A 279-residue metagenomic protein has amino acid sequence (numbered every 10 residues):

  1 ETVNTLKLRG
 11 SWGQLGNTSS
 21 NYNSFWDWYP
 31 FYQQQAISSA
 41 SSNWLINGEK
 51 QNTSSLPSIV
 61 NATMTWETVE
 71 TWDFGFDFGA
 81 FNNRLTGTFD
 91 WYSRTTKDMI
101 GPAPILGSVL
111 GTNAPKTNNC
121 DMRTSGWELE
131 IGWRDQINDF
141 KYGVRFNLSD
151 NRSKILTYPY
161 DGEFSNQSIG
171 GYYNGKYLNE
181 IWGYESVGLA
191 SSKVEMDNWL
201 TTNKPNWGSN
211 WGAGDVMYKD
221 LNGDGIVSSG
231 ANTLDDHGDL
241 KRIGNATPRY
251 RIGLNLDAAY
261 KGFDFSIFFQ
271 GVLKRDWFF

Functional and structural regions predicted by a protein language model:
E1, G10, F74-F78, F89 (+3 more regions): Residues on the lipid-exposed face of transmembrane beta-strands in outer-membrane beta-barrel proteins
T2-E67, T86, D90-M122, P159: Solvent-exposed loop/turn elements at secondary-structure boundaries
W12-G16, W91-K97, W133-D135, L148-K154 (+2 more regions): Transmembrane beta-strands of outer-membrane beta-barrel pores
S19-S20, W182, S266-F268, R275-W277: Short helix/loop capping segments that flank catalytic or ligand/cofactor-binding pockets
N23-Y29, T117-C120, Q136-G244, W277: Conserved small-residue
S39-T86, P115-I137, G175-L189, N245-Y250: Outer-membrane beta-barrel signature, preferentially recognizing the C-terminal barrel domain of Gram-negative
N83-G87, D139-F140, G262-I267: Repeated loop/turn-to-beta-strand initiation elements of outer-membrane beta-barrel proteins
G143, N245-L273: Conserved C-terminal beta-signal and adjacent last beta-strands/turns of outer-membrane beta-barrel proteins
